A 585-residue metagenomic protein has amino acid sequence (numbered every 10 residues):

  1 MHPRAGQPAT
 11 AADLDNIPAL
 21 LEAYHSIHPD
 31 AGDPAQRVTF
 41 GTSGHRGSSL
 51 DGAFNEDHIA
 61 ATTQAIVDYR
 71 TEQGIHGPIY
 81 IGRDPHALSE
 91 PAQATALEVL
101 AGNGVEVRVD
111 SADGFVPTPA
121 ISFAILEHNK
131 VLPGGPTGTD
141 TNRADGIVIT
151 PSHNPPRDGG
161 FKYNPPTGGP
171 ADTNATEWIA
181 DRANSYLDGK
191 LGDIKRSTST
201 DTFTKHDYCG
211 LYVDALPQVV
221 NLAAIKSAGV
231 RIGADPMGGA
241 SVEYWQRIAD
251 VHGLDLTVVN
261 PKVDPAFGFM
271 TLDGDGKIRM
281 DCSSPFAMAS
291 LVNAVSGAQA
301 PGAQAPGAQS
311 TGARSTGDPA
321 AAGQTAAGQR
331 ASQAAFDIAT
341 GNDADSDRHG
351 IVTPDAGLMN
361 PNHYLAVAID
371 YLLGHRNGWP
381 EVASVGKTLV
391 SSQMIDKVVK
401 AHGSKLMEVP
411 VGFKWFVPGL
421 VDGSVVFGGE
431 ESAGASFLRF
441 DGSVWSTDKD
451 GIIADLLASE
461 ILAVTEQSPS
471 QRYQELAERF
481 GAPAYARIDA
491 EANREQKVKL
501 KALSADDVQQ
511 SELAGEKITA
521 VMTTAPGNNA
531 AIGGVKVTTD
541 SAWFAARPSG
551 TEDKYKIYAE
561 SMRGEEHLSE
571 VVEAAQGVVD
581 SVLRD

Functional and structural regions predicted by a protein language model:
M1-G102, E127, T202-I232, A240 (+1 more regions): An N-terminal, well-structured beta->alpha segment
H2-A11, G74-G169, D396: Ferredoxin-reductase
A11-L14, A23-S26, L100, V107-S122 (+5 more regions): Phosphate-binding chemistry for phosphorylated carbohydrates and sugar-nucleotides
H25-G47, E177-K195, G341-D343: Short, compositionally biased "basic patch" segments
G32-T42, V258-A266, G550-T551: Flexible hinge/switch segments at interdomain interfaces of large molecular machines
G82, G146-S152, G341-D343, G428 (+1 more regions): Short beta-strand segments
Q467-D585: Catalytic-core signal marking the mid-to-C-terminal active-site face
